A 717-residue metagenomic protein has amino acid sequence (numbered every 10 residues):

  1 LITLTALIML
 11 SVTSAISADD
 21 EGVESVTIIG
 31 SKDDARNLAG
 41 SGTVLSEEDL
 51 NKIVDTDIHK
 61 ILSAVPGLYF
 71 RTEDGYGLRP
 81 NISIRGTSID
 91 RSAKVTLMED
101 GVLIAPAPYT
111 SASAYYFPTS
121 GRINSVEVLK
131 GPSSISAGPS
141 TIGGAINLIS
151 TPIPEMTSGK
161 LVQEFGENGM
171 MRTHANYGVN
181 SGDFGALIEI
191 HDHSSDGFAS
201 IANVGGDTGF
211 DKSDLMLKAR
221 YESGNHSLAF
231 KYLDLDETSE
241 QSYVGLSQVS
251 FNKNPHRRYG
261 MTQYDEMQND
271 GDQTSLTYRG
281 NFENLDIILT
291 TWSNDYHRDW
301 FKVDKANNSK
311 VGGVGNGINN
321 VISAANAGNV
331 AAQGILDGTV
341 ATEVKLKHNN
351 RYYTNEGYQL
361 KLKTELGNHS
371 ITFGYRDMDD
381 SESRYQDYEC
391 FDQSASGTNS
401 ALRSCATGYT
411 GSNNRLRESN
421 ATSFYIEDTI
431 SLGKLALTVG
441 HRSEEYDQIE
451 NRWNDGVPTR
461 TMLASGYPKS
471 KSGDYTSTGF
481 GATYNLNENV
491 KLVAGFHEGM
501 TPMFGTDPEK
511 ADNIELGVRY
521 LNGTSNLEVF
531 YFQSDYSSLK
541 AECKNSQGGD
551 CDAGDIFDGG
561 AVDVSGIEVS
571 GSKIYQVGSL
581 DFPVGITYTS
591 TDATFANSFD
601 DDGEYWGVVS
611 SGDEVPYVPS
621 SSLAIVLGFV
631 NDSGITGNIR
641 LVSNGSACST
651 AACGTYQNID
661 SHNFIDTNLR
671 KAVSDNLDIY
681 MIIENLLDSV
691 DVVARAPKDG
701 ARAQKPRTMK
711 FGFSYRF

Functional and structural regions predicted by a protein language model:
V23-I53, L78-N81: N-terminal periplasmic "start-of-domain" segments of outer-membrane beta-barrel proteins
H59, S63-V102: Extracytoplasmic beta-strand/coil segments of soluble accessory domains associated with Gram-negative outer-membrane
V102-K130: Short acidic/polar hinge/loop motifs at secondary-structure boundaries that mediate gating or recognition
S158-K160, F165-S194, N203-S242, E266-N281: Transmembrane beta-barrel wall of Gram-negative outer-membrane proteins
T277-D304, N485-G495, E509-F599, I682-E684: Membrane-embedded beta-barrel scaffold of Gram-negative outer-membrane proteins
K345, S370-N487, P502: Signature of Gram-negative outer-membrane beta-barrel scaffolds
E365-N368, S431-L437, E445-Y446, I556-A651 (+3 more regions): Gram-negative outer-membrane beta-barrel transporters
S537, F599, S643-S649, L669-F717: C-terminal beta-signal and adjacent terminal beta-strands/loops of Gram-negative outer-membrane beta-barrel proteins
